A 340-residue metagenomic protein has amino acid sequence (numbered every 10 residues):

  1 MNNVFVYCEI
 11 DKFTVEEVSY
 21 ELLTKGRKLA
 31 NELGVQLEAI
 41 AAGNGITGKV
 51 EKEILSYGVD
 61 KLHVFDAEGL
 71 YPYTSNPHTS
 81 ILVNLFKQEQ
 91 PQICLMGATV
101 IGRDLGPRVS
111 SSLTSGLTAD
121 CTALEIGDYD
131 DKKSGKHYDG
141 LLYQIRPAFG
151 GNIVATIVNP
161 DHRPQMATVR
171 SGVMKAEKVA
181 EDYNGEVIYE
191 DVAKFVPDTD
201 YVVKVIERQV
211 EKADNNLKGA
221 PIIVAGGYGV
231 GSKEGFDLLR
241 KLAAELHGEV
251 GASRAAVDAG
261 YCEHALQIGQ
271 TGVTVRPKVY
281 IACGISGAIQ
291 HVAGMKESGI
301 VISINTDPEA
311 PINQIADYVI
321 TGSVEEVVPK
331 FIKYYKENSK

Functional and structural regions predicted by a protein language model:
M1-K340: N-terminal glycine-rich FAD/FM-binding segment characteristic of electron-transfer flavoproteins
